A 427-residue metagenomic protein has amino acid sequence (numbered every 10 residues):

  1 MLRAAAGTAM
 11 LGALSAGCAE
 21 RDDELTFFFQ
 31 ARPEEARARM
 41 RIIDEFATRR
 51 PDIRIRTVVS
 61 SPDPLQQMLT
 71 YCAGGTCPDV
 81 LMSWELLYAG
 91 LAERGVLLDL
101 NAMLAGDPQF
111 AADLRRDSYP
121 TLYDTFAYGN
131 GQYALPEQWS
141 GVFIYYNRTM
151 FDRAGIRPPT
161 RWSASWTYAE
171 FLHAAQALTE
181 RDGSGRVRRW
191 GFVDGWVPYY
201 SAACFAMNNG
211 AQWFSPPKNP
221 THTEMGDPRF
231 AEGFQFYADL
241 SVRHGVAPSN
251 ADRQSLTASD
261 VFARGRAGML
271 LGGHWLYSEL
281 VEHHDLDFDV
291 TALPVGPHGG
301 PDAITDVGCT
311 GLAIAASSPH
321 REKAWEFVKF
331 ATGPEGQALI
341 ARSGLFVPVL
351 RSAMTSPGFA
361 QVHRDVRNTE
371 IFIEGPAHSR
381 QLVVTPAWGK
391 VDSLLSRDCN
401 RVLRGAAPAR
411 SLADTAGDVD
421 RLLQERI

Functional and structural regions predicted by a protein language model:
M1-V96, G106-R115, A251, P297-G299 (+4 more regions): Conserved N-terminal structural module of periplasmic/extracytoplasmic solute-binding proteins
T48-R49, R54, N130, A154 (+5 more regions): Extracytoplasmic/periplasmic substrate-recognition and gating elements
V59-Q67, L86, A164-E170, S249-A263: Short helix-initiation/N-cap motifs at beta->coil->alpha
L86-F143, F205-A206, D289, Q361-H363: Hinge/lid segment of periplasmic solute-binding proteins
N101-D117, T160-A164, D182-S184, W190-G191 (+4 more regions): Short, solvent-exposed loop/beta-turn-alpha elements that line the ligand-binding surface or hinge of extracytoplasmic
A127-E137, V142, A169-H222, A267: Extracytoplasmic/periplasmic solute-binding protein
H173-Q176, K218-A251: Glycine-centered hinge/linker elements that transmit conformational signals in sensory and ligand-binding systems
T291, R342-R397, R401, E425: Long, aromatic- and glycine/proline-rich binding clefts that accommodate carbohydrate-like moieties
